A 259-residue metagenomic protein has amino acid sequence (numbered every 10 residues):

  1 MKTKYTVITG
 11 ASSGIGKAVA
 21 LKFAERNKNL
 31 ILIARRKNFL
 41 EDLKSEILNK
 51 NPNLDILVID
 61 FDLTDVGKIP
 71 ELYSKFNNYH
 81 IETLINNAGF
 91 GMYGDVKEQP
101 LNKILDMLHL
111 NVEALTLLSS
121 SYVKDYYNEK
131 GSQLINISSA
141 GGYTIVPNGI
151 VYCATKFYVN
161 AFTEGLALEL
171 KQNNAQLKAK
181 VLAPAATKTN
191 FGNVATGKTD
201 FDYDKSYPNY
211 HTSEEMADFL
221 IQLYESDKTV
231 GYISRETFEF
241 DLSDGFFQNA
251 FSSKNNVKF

Functional and structural regions predicted by a protein language model:
Y5, S12-G14: Conserved glycine-rich cofactor-binding loop
K28-D42: Conserved glycine-rich Rossmann-like NAD(P)H-binding loop of the short-chain dehydrogenase/reductase
N87-M92: Conserved NAD(P)H cofactor-binding loop of Rossmann-fold oxidoreductase domains
D95-V96, K103-L108: Substrate-binding pocket helix/loop in short-chain dehydrogenase/reductase
S119, T155: Active-site helix of classical SDR
S139: Residue(s) in the substrate-gating loop at a strand-loop-helix junction that position the organic substrate next
V181-L182, T199-N249: C-terminal helical subdomain
